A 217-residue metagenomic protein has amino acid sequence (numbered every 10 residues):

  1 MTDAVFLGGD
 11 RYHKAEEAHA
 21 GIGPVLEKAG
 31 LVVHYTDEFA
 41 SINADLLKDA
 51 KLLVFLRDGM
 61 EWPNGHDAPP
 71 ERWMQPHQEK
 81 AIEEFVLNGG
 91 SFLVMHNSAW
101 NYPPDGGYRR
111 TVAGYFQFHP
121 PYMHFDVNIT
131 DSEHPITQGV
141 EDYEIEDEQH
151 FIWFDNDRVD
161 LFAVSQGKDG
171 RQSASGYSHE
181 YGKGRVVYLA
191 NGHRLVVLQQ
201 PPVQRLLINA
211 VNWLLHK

Functional and structural regions predicted by a protein language model:
M1-L52: Aromatic-Pro/Gly-enriched surface loop or interdomain linker that acts as a lid/target-recognition segment
T2, A18, K28, D45 (+1 more regions): Extracellular ligand-binding/catalytic regions of CAZymes and related secreted enzymes and adhesion modules
D3-F6, K48-Y102, K183: Short alpha-beta junction capping motif
R11-Y12, A40, G59-W62, S98-Y102 (+2 more regions): Solvent-exposed loop/turn segments at secondary-structure junctions within structured extracellular/periplasmic domains
E16-E17, N64-H66, P103-D105, L198-Q199: Short glycine-/acidic-enriched loop or helix-start segments at secondary-structure transitions that form or flank
A20, L26-E27, R110, G114-N191: Catalytic beta-strand/loop cores that center a nucleophilic Ser/Cys/Thr and support acyl-enzyme chemistry
G30-H34, A68-R72, V164-G167: Short, flexible loop segments at the rims of nucleotide/cofactor-binding pockets, characterized by
